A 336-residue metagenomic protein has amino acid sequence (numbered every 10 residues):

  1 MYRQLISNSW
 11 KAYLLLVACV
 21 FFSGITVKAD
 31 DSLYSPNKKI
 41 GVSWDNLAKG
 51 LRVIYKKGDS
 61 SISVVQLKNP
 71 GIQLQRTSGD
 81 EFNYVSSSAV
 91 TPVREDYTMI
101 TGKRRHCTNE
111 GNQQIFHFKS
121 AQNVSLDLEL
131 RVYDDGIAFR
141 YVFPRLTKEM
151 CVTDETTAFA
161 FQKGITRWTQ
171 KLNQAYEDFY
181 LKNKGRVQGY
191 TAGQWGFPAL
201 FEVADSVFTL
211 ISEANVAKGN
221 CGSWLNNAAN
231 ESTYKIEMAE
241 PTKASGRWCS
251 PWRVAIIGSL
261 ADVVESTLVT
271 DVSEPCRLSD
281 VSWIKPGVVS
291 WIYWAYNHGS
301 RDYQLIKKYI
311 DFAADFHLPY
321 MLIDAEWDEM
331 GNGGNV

Functional and structural regions predicted by a protein language model:
M1-S32: Bacterial Sec-dependent N-terminal signal peptides
D31-V272, C276: N-terminal accessory beta-strand-rich subdomains and adjacent acidic, glycine-rich linkers that precede catalytic cores
W168-Q170, I211, W291-W294, W327: Tryptophan-centered motif/residue detector
V254-A255, V289-I292, P319-D324: Structural recognition of the beta-strand scaffold that forms the well-ordered cores of secreted hydrolase catalytic
V281-A295: N-terminal small/glycine-rich loop or linker at the start of catalytic domains across soluble metabolic enzymes
Y296-V336: Aromatic-lined carbohydrate-binding/catalytic grooves of carbohydrate-active enzymes
